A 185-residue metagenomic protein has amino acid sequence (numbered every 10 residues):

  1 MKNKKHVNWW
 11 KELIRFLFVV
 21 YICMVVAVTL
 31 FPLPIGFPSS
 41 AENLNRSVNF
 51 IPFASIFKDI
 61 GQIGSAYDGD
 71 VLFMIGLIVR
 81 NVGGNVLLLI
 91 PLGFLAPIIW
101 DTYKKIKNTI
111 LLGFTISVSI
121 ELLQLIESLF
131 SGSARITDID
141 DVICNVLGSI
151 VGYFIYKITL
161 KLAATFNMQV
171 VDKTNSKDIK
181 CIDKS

Functional and structural regions predicted by a protein language model:
M1-A134, I150-S185: Bulky hydrophobic segments
S133-I143: Non-cytosolic membrane-interface motifs at loop->transmembrane helix junctions
N145, S149: A contiguous pocket-lining binding segment that forms or flanks enzyme active sites
